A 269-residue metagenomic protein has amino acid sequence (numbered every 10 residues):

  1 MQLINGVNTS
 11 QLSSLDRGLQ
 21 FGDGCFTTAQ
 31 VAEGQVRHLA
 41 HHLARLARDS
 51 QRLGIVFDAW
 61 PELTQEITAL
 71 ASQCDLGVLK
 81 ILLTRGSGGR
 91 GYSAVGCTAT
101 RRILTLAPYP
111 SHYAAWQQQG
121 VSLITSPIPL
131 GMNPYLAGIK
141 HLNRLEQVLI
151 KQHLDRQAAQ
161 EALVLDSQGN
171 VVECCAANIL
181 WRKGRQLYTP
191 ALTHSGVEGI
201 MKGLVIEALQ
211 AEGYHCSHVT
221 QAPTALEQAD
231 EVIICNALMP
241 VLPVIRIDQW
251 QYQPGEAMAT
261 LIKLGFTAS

Functional and structural regions predicted by a protein language model:
M1-T68, S72-Q73, T84, G89 (+1 more regions): Helix-start/capping segments and mature chain N-termini
